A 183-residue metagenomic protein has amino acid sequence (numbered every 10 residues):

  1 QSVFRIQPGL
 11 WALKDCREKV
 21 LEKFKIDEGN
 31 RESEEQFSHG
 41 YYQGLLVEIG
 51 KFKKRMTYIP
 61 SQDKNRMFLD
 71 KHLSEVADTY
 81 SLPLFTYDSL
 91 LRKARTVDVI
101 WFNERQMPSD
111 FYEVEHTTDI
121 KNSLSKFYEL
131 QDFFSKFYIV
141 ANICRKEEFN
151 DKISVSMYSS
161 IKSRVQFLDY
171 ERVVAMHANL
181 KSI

Functional and structural regions predicted by a protein language model:
Q1-G29: Charged low-complexity interaction tracts in eukaryotic proteins
G9, D63, T117, I143 (+1 more regions): Short, solvent-exposed coil/turn elements at secondary-structure transition points
E18, E22-S61: Nuclease catalytic cores
V20, R66, K146: Flexible, glycine-rich phosphate/dinucleotide-binding loops and adjacent beta-alpha linkers at cofactor/substrate
K51, I59-Q106, N179-I183: Active-site metal-binding core of divalent-cation-utilizing nuclease and nuclease-like domains
L69, E147-N150, A175-A178: Short, charged, surface-exposed secondary-structure boundary motifs
A77, P83-V97, N103-D169: Catalytic cores of nucleic-acid endonucleases
R164-I183: C-terminal helix of von Willebrand factor
